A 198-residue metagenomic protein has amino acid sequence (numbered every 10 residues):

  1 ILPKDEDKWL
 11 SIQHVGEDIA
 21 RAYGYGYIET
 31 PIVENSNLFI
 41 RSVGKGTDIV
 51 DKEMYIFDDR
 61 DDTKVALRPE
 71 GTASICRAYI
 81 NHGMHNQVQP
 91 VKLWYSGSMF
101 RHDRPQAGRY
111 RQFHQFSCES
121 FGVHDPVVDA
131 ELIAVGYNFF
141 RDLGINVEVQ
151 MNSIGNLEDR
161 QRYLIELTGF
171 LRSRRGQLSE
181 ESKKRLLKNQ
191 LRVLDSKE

Functional and structural regions predicted by a protein language model:
I1-E198: Extended, charged alpha-beta segments that form solvent-exposed binding/catalytic grooves in nucleic-acid-handling
